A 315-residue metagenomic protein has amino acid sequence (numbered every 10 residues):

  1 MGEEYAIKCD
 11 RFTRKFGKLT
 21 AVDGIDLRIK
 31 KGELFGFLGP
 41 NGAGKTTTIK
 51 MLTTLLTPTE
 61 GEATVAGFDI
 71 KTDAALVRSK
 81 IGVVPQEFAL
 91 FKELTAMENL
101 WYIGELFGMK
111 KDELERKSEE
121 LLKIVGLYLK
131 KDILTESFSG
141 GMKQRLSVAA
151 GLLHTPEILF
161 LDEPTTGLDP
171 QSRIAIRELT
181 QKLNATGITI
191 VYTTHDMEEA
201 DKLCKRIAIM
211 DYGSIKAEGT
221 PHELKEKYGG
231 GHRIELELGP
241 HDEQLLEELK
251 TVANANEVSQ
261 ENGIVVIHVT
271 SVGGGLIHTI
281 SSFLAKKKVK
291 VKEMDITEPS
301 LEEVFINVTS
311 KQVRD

Functional and structural regions predicted by a protein language model:
M1-E4, R314-D315: Short, Lys/Arg-enriched, disordered terminal segments
E4-A217: ABC transporter nucleotide-binding domains
D10-F12, V258, M294: Generic beta-strand hydrophobic packing signal
R14, L27, L236-L238, I267-V269 (+1 more regions): Preference for bulky hydrophobic residues occupying beta-strand positions in well-ordered beta-sheet regions
R78, L122, K225, F305-I306: Conserved protein kinase catalytic domain
R177-T270: ABC transporter nucleotide-binding domain
V272-D315: C-terminal coupling/interaction segments
